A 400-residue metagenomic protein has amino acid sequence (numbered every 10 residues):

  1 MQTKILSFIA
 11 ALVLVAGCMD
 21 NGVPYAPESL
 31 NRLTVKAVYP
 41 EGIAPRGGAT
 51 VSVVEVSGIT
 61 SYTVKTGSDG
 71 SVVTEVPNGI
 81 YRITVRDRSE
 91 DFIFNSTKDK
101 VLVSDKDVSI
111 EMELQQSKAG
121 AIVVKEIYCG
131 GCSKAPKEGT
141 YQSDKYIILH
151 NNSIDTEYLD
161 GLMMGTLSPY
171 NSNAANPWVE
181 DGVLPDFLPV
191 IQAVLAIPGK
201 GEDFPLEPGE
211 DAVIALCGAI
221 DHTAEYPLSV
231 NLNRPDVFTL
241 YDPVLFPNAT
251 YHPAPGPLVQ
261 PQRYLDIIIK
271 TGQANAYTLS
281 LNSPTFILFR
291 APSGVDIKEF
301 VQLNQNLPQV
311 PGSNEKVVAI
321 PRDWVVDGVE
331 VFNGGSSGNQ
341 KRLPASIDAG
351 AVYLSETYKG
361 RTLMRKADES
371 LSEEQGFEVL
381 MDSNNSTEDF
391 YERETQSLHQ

Functional and structural regions predicted by a protein language model:
Q2-A11: Sec-dependent signal peptide recognition, specifically the positively charged N-region followed immediately by
L14-G17: C-terminal motif of bacterial Sec signal peptides marking the signal peptidase cleavage site
M19-L30, P40-G47, V56-I59, G67 (+4 more regions): Intrinsically disordered, low-complexity linkers and terminal tails enriched in Ser/Thr/Pro/Gly with interspersed basic
L33-A37: Disulfide-bonded cysteine-rich modules in secreted/extracellular proteins, activating on the conserved Cys frameworks
G47-V51, Y81: Short beta-strand/loop motifs in extracellular/secreted proteins, especially within beta-sandwich accessory domains
T66-V72: Short, solvent-exposed S/T- and G/P-enriched segments that are highly enriched in secreted/extracellular and lumenal
V73-R82: Short Pro-Gly-centered beta-turn/loop motif in secreted/extracellular proteins
